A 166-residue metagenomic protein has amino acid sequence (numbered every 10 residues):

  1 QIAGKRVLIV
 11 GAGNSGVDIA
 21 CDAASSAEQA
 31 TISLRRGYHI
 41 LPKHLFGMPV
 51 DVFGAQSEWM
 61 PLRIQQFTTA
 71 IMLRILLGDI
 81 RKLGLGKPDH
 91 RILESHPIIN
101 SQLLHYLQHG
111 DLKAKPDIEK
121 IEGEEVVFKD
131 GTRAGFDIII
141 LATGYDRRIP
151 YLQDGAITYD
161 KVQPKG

Functional and structural regions predicted by a protein language model:
Q1-H44, S57-G166: Flavin (primarily FAD) cofactor-binding/catalytic cores of flavoenzymes
F46-P49: Short low-complexity, flexible loop/linker segments enriched in glycine and/or proline with clustered acidic
D51-F53: Chromatin/DNA-recognition segments of nuclear transcriptional regulators
